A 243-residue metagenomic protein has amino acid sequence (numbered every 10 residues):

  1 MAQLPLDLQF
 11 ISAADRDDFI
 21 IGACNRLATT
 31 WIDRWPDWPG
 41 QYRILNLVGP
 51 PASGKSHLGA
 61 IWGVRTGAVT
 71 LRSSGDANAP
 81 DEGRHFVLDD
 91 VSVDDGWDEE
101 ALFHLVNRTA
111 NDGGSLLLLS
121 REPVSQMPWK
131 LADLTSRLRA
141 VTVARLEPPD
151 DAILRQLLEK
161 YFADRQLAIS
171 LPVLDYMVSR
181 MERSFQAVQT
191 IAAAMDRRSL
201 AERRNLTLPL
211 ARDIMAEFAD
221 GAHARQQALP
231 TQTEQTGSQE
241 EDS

Functional and structural regions predicted by a protein language model:
M1-R34, W38-P39, L200, R204-S243: A short, basic N-terminal segment
G40-L58: Walker A/P-loop nucleotide-binding motif
G63-S74, E82-G83: Post-Walker A helix-loop "phosphate-sensing" segment adjacent to the P-loop in P-loop NTPases
P80-S120: Conserved nucleotide-sensing/catalytic segment adjacent to the nucleotide-binding pocket in NTP-handling enzymes
V124-R139: Short regulatory helix/loop adjacent to the ATP-binding pocket of P-loop NTPases
V141-I153: Conserved AAA+ ATPase "SRH/arginine-finger" region at the nucleotide-binding site
D150-S170: Conserved small helical "lid"/interfacial subdomain of P-loop NTPases
D175-S179, Q186-L200: C-terminal helical "lid" of AAA+/P-loop NTPase domains
